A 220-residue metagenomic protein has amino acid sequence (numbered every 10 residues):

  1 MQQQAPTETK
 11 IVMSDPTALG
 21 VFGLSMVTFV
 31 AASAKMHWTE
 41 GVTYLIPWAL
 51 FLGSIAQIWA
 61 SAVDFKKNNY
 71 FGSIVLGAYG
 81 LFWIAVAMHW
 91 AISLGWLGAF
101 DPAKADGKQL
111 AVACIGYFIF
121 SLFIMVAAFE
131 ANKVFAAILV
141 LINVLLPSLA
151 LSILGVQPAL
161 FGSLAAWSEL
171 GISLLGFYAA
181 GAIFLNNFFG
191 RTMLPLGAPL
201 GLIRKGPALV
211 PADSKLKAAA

Functional and structural regions predicted by a protein language model:
M1-A60, D64, L200-I203, L216-A218: N-terminal topogenic module of multi-pass integral membrane proteins
A5, L94-F123: Interhelical loops and loop-helix junctions of multi-pass membrane transporters/channels
G41-G53, P102-G116, L139, W167-L170: Structural signature of hydrophobic alpha-helical transmembrane segments
I58-V86: Hydrophobic/aromatic-rich structural module bridging two neighboring secondary-structure elements via a short loop
W59-V63, A85-A99, F120-A127: Membrane-helix exit/interface motif
V63-F71, V126-I138: Membrane-helix interface "capping/anchor" motifs
L110-F123, K133-L154, F161-A182: Alpha-helical membrane segments in multi-pass integral membrane proteins
F189-A212: Short, highly charged, low-complexity non-transmembrane loops/tails of multi-pass membrane proteins
